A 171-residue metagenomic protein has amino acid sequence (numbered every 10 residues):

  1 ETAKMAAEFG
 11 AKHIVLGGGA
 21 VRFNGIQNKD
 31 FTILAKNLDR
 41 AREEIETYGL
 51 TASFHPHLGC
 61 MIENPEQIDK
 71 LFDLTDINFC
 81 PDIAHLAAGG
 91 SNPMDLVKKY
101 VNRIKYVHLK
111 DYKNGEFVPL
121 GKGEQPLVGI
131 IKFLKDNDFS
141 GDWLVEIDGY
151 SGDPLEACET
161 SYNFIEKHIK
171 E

Functional and structural regions predicted by a protein language model:
E1-F79, A88, L155: Active-site acidic/histidine proton-transfer and metal-coordination neighborhood in alpha/beta enzyme cores
D39, E46-Y48, P65-D69, D73-C80 (+1 more regions): Histidine-acidic metal/acid-base catalytic patches
